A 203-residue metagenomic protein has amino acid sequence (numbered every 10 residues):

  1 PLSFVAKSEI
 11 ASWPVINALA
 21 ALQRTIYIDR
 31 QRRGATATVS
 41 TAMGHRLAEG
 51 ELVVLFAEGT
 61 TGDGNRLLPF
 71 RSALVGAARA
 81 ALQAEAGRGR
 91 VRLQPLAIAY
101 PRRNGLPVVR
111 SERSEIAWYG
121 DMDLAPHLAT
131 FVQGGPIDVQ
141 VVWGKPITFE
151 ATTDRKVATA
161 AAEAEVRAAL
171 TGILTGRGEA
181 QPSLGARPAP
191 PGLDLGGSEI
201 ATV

Functional and structural regions predicted by a protein language model:
P1-T38, E85-G87: Catalytic core of membrane glycerolipid acyltransferases/transacylases, capturing the structured, soluble-facing
L2, T25, E51-A57: Generic beta-sheet signal
I10, R33-G34, T60-D63, T148-F149: Short histidine/acidic/glycine/proline-rich micro-motifs that form metal- and phosphate-coordinating active-site loops
P14-A18, L22-Q23, G64-T153, G176: A cross-family acyltransferase "interaction/gating" segment
A42-E49: Short amphipathic alpha-helix with an adjacent loop that forms part of the alpha/beta core around
A48, G59-T61, G89-P95, A99 (+1 more regions): Internal catalytic domains of large membrane-associated glycosyltransferases
K156, A161-V203: Cytosolic-facing loops and C-terminal tails of multi-pass membrane proteins
